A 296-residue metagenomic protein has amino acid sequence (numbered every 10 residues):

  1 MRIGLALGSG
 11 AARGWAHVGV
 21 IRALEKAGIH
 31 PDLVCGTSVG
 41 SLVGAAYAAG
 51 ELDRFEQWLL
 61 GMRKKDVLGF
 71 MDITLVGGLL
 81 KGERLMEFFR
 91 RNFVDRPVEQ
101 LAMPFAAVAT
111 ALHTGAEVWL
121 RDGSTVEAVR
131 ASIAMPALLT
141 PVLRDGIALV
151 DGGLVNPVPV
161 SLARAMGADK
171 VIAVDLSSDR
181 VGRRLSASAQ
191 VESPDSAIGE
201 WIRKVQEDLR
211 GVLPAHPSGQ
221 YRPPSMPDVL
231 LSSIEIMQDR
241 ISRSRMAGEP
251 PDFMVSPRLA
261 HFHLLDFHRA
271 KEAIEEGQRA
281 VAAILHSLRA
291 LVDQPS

Functional and structural regions predicted by a protein language model:
M1-T37, A45-S296: Patatin-like phospholipase
